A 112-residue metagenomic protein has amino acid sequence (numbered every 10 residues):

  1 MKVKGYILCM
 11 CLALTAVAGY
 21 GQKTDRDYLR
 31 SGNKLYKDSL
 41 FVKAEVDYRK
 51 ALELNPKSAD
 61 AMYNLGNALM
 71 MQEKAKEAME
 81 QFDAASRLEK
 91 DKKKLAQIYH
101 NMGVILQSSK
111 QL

Functional and structural regions predicted by a protein language model:
P56, K90-K93: Short coil turns that delineate tetratricopeptide repeat
A61, L95-I98: TPR alpha-solenoid repeat register
